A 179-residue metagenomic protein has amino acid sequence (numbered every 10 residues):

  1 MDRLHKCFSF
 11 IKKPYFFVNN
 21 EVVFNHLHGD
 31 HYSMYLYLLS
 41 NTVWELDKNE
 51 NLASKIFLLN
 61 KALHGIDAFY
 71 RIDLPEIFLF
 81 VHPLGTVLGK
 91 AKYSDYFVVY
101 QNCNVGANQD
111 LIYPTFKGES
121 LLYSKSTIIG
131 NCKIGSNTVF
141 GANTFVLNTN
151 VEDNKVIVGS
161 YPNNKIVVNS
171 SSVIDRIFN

Functional and structural regions predicted by a protein language model:
M1-A62, S171-N179: Terminal amphipathic alpha-helical/low-complexity segments used for targeting or macromolecular assembly
D2-F8, A107-Q109, S120: Amphipathic repeat-derived elements
E21, H26, A53-K55, G89-A91 (+2 more regions): Intrinsically disordered, low-complexity boundary segments flanking structured domains
Y35, L79-F80, L121: N-terminal alpha-helical segment
E45-D110, P114-T115, S126-T127: Left-handed beta-helix
D110, P114-N179: Glycine-rich hexapeptide-repeat left-handed beta-helix
